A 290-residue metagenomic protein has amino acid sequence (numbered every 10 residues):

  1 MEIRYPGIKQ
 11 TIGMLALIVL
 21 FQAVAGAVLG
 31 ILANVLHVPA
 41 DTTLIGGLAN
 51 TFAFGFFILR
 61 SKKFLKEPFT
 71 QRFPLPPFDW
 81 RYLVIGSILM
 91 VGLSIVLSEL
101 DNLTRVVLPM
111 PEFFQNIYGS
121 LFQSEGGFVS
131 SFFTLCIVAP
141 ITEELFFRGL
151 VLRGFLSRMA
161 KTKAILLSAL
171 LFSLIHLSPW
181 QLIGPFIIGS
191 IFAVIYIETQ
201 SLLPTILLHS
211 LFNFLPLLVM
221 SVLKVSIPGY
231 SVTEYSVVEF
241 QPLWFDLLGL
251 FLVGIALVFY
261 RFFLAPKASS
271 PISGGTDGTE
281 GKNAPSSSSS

Functional and structural regions predicted by a protein language model:
E2-L20, E67-S98, E239-L248, I272-S286: Interfacial transmembrane-helix boundary/kink motif in multi-pass membrane proteins
I12-A16, L44, L83-I88, V129 (+5 more regions): Hydrophobic alpha-helical transmembrane segments
I18-F64: Alpha-helical transmembrane segments in multi-pass membrane proteins
A23-G30, A169, Q181-V238: Functionally important transmembrane alpha-helices
N34-T42, T70-A139, E234, I272 (+1 more regions): Juxtamembrane helix-loop-helix connectors linking adjacent transmembrane helices in multi-pass membrane enzymes
V38-A40, D79-Y82, F128, M159-L166 (+1 more regions): Membrane-helix interface segments
T142-L167, V194-S201: Membrane-interface helix/loop boundary segments of multi-pass membrane proteins
F212-S290: C-terminal membrane module of polytopic membrane proteins
